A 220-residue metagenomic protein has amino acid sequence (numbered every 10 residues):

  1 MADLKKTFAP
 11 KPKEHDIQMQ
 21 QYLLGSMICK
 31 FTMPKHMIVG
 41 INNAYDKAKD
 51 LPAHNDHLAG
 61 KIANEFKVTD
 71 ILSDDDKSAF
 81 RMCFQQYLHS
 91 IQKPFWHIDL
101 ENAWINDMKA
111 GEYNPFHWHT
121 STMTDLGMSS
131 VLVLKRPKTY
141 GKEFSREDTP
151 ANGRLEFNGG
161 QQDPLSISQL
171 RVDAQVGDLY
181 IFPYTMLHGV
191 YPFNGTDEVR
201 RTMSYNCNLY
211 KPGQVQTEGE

Functional and structural regions predicted by a protein language model:
A2-H97, G111-P115: Non-heme Fe(II)/2-oxoglutarate
G25-M27, D99, L126-M128, V199-R201: Residues at beta-strand starts and edge strands
I98-D107: A short glycine-rich, His/Asp/Glu-containing loop-to-beta-strand
N106-I181, Y191, V199, G213-E218: Catalytic core of non-heme Fe(II) oxygenases with the double-stranded beta-helix
N194-C207: C-terminal/domain-terminus segments
S204-E220: Double-stranded beta-helix
